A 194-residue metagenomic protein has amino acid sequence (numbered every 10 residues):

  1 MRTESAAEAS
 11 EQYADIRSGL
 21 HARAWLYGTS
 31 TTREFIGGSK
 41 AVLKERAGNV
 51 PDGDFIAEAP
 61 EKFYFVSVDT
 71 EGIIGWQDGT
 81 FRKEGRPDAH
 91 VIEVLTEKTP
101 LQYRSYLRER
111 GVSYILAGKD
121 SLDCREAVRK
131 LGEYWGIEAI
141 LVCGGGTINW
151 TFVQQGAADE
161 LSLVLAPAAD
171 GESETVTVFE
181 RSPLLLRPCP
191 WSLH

Functional and structural regions predicted by a protein language model:
M1-H194: Enzymes that bind and transform nitrogen-containing heteroaromatic metabolites
